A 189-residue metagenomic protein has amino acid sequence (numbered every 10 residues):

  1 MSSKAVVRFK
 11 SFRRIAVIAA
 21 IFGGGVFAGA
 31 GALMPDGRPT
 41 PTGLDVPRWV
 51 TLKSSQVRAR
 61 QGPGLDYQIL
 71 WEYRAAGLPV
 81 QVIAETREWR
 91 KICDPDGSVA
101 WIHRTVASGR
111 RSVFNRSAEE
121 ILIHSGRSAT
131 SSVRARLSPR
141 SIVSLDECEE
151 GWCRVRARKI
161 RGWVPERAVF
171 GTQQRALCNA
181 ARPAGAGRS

Functional and structural regions predicted by a protein language model:
S3-A19: Bacterial N-terminal signal peptides that target proteins for export
G23-A32: C-terminal segment of classical bacterial N-terminal signal peptides
A32-Q61, E72-A76, I83-T86, C93-R127 (+4 more regions): SH3-family beta-barrel domains
